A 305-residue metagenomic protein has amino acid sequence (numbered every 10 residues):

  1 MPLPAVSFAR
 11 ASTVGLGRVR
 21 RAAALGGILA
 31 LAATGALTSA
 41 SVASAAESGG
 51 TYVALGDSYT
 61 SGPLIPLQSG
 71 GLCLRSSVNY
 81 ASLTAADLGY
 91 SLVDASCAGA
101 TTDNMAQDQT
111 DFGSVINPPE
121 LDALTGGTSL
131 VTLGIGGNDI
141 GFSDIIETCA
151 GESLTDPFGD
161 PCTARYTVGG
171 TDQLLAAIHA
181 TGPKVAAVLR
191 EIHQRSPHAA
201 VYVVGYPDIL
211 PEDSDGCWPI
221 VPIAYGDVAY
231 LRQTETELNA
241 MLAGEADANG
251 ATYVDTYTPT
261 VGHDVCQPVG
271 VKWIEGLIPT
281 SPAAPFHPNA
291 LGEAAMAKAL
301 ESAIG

Functional and structural regions predicted by a protein language model:
M1-A45: Secretory targeting and sorting signals
A40-T51, V115-T132, V185-A200, E301-S302: Short amphipathic alpha-helices and their capping/turn segments at secondary-structure boundaries
A45-G99, A150-D156: Serine-esterase "nucleophile elbow" of acetyl-processing enzymes
T51-G56, T60, S91-S96, S129-G134 (+4 more regions): Structural recognition of the beta-strand scaffold that forms the well-ordered cores of secreted hydrolase catalytic
P63, S114-A177, D208: Oxyanion-hole/transition-state-stabilizing segment in secreted/luminal serine hydrolases and related acyltransferases
T84-L92, P183-A200, T234-D255: A structural motif corresponding to the C-terminal end of an alpha-helix and its immediate exit/capping segment
A100-P118, D264-T280: Charged, often glycine-rich, active-site loop that binds/positions anionic groups
P207-G305: Catalytic His-Asp segment of secreted/periplasmic serine-dependent ester chemistry enzymes
